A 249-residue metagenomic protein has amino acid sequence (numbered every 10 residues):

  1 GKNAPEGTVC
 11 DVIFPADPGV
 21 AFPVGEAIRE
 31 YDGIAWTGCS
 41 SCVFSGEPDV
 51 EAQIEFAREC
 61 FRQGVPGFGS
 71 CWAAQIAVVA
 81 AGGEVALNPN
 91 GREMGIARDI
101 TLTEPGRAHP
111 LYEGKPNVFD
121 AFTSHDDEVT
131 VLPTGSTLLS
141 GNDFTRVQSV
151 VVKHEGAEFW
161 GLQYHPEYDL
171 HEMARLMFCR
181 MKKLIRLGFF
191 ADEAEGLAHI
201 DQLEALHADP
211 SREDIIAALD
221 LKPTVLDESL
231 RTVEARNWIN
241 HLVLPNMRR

Functional and structural regions predicted by a protein language model:
G1, I54-R58, A235-I239: Short amphipathic alpha-helical segments and helix-helix/interface helices
A4-P18: A short beta-strand-loop structural module common to alpha/beta enzyme folds
E6-V9, E30, E158: Short loop/turn motifs at secondary-structure junctions
F14, L102-R249: Amide-donor transfer/coupling interface in amidating biosynthetic enzymes
P18-F22, G83-L87, R107-P110, V147-S149: A short, acidic/glycine-rich surface segment
A21-Y31: Short amphipathic alpha-helix with an adjacent loop that forms part of the alpha/beta core around
Y31, T37-G106: Cysteine-nucleophile active-site neighborhood
G33-C39, R212-A217: Short, basic/glycine-rich phosphate-binding loops at helix/coil junctions that contact nucleotide phosphates
